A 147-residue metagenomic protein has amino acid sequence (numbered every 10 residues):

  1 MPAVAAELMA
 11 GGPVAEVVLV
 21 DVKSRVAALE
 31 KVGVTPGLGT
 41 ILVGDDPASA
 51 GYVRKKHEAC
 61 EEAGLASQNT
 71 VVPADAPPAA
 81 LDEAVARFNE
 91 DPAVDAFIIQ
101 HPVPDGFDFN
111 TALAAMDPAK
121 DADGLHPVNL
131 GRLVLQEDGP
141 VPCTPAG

Functional and structural regions predicted by a protein language model:
M1-V34: Positively charged, low-complexity intrinsically disordered leader regions
A5, A96-G147: Anion-binding alpha/beta catalytic cores of soluble intermediary-metabolism enzymes, centered on
T35-G44: Short beta-strand segments enriched in small/hydrophobic residues
L38, C60-A74: Short beta-strand elements in bilobed, periplasmic/extracellular small-molecule ligand-binding domains
V43-D45, V72-A74, H101-P104, L130: Short, ordered loop/turn segments at secondary-structure junctions
V43-E58, E137-G147: Glycine-rich phosphate/diphosphate-binding loop of Rossmann-like nucleotide-binding domains
A80-P92: Short, well-structured alpha-helical segments in soluble
